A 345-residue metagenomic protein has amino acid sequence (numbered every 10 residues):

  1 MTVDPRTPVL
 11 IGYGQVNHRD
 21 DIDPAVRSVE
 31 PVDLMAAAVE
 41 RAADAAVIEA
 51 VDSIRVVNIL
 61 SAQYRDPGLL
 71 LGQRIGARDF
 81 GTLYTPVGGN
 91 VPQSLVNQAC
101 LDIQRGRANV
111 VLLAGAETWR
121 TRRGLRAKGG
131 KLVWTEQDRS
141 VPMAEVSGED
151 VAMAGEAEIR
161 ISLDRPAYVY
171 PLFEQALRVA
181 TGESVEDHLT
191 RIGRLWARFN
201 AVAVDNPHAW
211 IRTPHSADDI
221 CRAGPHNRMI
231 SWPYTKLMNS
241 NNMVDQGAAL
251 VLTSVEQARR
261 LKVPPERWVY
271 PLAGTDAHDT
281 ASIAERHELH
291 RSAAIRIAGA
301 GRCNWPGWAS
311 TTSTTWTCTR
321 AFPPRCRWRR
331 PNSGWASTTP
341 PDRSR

Functional and structural regions predicted by a protein language model:
M1-T85, L101-A108, G115-V244, A248-Q257 (+1 more regions): Conserved "HGTGT" condensation-loop signature of ketosynthase/thiolase-family condensing enzymes that catalyze
P86-V91: General structural concept
Q93-L101: Conserved phosphate-binding catalytic cores of ATP/NTP-utilizing and phosphoryl-transfer enzymes
